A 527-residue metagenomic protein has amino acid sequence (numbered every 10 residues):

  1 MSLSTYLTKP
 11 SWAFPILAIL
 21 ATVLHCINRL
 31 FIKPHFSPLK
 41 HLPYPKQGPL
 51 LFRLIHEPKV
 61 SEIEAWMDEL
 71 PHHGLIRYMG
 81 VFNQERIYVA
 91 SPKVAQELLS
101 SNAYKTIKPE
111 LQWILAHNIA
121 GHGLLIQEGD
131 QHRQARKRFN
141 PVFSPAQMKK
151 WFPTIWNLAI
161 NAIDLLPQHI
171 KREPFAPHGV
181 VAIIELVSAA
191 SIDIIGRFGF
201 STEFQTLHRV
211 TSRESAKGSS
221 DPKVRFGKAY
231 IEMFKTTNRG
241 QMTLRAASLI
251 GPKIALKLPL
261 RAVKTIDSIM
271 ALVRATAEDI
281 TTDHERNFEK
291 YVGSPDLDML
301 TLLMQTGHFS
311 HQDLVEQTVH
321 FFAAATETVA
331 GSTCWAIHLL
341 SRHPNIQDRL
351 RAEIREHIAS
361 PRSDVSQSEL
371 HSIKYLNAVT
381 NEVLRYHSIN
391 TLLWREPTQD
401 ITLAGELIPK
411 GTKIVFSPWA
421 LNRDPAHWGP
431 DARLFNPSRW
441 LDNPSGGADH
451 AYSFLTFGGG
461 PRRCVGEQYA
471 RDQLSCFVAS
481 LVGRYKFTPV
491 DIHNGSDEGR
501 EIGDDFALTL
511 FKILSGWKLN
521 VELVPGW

Functional and structural regions predicted by a protein language model:
S2-Q134, W156-N161, A190, S268 (+4 more regions): N-terminal membrane-proximal hinge/A-helix region immediately C-terminal to the signal-anchor transmembrane segment
S2-Y6, T509-W527: C-terminal helix/juxtamembrane-tail motif
E57, M148, Q367-K374, C464-G466: Conserved, non-catalytic sequence blocks in retroelement Pol enzymes and Pol-derived host proteins
K108-W113, K150-T333, R349: Cytochrome P450 heme-thiolate monooxygenase catalytic core
F152, W156, P177, D221-E232 (+7 more regions): Cytochrome P450 I-helix active-site segment
Q205, P344-I346, E467-L510: Cytochrome P450 heme-binding "Cys pocket" and the immediately downstream C-terminal segment
T328-S341, F477: Short, small-residue alpha-helix embedded
F416-S445: Conserved cytochrome P450 K-helix/beta-meander segment immediately N-terminal to the heme-binding cysteine loop
